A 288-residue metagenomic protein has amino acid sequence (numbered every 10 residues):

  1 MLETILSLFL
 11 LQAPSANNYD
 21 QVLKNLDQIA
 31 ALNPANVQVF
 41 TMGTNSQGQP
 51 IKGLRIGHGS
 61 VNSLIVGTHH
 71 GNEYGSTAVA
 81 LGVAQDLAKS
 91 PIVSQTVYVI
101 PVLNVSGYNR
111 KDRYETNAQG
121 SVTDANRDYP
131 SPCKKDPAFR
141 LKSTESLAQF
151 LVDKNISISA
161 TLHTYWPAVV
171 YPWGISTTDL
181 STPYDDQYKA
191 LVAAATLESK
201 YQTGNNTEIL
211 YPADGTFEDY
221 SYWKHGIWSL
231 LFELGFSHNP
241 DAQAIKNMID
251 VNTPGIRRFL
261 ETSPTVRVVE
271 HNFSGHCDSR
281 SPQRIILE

Functional and structural regions predicted by a protein language model:
M1-L8, Q187, G204: Sec-dependent signal peptide recognition, specifically the positively charged N-region followed immediately by
I5-P50: Short glycine- and acidic-rich boundary segments immediately preceding or forming the N-terminal edge of structured
P34, N155-I156, K200: Residue-level detector of structured alpha->beta connecting loops
G48-I51, K111-D112, P212-D219: Alpha-helical scaffolding within the catalytic cores of extracellular/periplasmic polymer-degrading hydrolases
K52-S60: Short beta-strand-to-loop junctions in surface cap/lid or active-site-entrance loops
S60-L191, Y222, S229-F236, P240: Active-site/substrate-binding loop(s) of hydrolase catalytic cores
S159, A168-T182, L210-F273: Active-site-adjacent mobile loop/cap segments within catalytic or ligand-binding domains
T265-E288: Surface beta-strand/loop "capping" patches
